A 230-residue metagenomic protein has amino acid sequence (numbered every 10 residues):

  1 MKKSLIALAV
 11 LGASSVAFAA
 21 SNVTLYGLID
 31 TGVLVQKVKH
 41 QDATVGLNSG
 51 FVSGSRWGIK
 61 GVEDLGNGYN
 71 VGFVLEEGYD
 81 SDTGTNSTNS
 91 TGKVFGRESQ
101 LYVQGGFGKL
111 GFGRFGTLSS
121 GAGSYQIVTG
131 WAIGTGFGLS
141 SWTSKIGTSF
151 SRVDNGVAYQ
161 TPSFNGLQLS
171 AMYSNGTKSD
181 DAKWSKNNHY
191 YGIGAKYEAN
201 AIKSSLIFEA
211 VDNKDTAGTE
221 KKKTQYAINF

Functional and structural regions predicted by a protein language model:
M1-F230: Outer-membrane beta-barrel proteins
